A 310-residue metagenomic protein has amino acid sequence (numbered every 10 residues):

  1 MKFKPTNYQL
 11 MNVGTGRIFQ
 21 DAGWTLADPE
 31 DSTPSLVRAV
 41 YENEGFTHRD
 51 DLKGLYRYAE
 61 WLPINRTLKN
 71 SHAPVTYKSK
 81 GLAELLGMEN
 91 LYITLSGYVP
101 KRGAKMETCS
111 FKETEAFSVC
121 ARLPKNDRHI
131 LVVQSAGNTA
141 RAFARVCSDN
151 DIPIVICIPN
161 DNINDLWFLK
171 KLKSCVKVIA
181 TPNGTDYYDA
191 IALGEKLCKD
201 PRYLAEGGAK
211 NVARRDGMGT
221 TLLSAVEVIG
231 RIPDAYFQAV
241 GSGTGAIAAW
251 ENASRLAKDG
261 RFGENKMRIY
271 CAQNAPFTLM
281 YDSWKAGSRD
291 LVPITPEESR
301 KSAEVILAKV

Functional and structural regions predicted by a protein language model:
M1-V310: PLP-dependent amino-acid enzyme catalytic core
